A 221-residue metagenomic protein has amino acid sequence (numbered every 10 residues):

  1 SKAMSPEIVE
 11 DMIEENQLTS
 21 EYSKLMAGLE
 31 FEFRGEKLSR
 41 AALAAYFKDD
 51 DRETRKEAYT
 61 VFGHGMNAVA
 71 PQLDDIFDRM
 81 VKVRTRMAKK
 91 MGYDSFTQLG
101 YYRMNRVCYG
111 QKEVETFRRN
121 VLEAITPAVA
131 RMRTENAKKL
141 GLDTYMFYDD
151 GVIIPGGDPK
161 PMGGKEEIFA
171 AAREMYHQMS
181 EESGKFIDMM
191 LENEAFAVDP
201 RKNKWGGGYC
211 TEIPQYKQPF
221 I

Functional and structural regions predicted by a protein language model:
S1-P159, G163, A171: A well-structured
A41-R55, G163-I221: Active-site-adjacent "gating/activation" loops or surface patches in catalytic cores
